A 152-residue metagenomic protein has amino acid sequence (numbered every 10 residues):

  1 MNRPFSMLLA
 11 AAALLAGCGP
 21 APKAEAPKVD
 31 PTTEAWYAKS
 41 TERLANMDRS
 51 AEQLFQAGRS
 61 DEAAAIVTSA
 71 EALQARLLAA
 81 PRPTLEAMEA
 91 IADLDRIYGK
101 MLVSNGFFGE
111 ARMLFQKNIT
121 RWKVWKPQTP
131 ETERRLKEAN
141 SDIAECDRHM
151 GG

Functional and structural regions predicted by a protein language model:
L15-G17: C-terminal motif of bacterial Sec signal peptides marking the signal peptidase cleavage site
G19-A21: Bacterial signal peptide processing site
T33-Y37, A75-M88, K123-T132: Flexible helix-coil transition and linker loops at the boundaries of alpha-helical arrays
